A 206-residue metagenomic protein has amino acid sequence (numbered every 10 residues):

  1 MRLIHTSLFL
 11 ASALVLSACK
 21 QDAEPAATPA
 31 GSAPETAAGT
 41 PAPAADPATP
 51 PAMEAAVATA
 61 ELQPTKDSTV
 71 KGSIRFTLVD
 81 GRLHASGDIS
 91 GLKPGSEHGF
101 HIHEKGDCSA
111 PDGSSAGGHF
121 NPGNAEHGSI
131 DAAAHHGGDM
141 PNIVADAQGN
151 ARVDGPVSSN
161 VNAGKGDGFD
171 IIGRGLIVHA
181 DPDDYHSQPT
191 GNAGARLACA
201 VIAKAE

Functional and structural regions predicted by a protein language model:
L3-T6, K20-E97, I102-E206: N-terminal leader/targeting pre-sequences
S7-A13: Sec-dependent N-terminal signal peptides
V15-A18: C-terminal motif of bacterial Sec signal peptides marking the signal peptidase cleavage site
